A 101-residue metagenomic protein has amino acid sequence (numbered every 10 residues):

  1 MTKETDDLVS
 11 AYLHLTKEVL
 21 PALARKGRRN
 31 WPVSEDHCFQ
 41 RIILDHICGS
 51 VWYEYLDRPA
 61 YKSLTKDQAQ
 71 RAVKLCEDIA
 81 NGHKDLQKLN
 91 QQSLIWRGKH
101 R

Functional and structural regions predicted by a protein language model:
M1-R101: Positively charged, phosphate-engaging catalytic surfaces used for nucleic-acid and nucleotide handling
